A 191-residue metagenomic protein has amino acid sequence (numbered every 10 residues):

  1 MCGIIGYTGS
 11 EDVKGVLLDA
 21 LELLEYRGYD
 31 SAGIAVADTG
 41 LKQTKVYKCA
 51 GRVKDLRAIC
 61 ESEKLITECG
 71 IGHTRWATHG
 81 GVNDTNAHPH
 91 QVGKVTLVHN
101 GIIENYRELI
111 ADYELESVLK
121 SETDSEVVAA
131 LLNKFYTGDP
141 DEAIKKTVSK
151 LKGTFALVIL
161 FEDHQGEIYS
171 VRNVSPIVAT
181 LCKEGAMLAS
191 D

Functional and structural regions predicted by a protein language model:
M1-D191: Conserved short alpha-helical segments that host acidic/polar catalytic motifs at enzyme active sites
